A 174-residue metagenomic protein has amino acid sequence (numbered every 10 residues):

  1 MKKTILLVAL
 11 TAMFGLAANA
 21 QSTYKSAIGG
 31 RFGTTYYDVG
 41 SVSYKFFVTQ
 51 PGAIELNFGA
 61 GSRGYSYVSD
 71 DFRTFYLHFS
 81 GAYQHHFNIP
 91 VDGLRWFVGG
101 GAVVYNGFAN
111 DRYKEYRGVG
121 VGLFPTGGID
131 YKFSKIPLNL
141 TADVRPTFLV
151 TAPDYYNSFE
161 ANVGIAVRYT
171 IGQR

Functional and structural regions predicted by a protein language model:
M1-Y24, R174: Cleavable N-terminal export/targeting peptides
N19-D70, G172-R174: Short glycine/proline- and aromatic-enriched beta-strand/turn motifs that initiate or cap beta-hairpins
S22, T34-Y36, R73-F75, R117-V121 (+1 more regions): Short sequence motifs at beta-strands and strand-loop junctions characteristic of Gram-negative outer-membrane
K25-S26, D111, F148-L149: Extracytoplasmic loops and strand-loop junctions of Gram-negative outer membrane beta-barrel proteins
G33-T35, G59-G61, G101-Y105, D143-L149 (+1 more regions): Outer-membrane beta-barrel pore domains and translocons
F46-A142: Gram-negative (and chloroplast) outer-membrane scaffold detector with strong preference for beta-barrel transmembrane
V150-S158: A short acidic/glycine-rich loop-to-helix N-cap element
F159-R174: Outer-membrane beta-barrel "beta-signal"
